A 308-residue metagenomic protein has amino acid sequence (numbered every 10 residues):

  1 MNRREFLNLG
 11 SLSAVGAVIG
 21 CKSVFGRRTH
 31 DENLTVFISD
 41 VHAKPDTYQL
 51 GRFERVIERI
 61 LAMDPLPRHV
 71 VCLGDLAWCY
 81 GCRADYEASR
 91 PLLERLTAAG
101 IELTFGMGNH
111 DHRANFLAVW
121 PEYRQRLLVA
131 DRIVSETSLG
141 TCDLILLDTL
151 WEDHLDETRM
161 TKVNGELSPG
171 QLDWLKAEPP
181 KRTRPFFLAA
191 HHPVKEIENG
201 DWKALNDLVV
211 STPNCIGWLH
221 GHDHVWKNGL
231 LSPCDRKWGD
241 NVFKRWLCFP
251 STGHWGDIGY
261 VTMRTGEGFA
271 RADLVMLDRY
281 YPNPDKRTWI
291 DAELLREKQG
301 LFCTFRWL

Functional and structural regions predicted by a protein language model:
E5-F25: N-terminal export signals
S23-Y86, G170, P180: N-terminal active-site segment of His-dependent metallophosphoesterases
E32, L66-H69, A99-L103, C142 (+2 more regions): Loop/turn elements at helix/coil->beta-strand transitions in domains of secreted/extracellular proteins
I38-S39, V70-D75, L103-N109, F187-A190 (+2 more regions): Active-site neighborhood of phospho(di)ester-bond hydrolases with catalytic His/Asp-centered motifs
C82-W174, A204-N214, N228-D273, D291-R296: Extended active-site neighborhood of metal-dependent phosphoesterases/phosphodiesterases
A177-E196: Short acidic, glycine-rich surface-loop motifs adjacent to enzyme active sites
F269-L308: Acidic, His/Gly-rich catalytic cores of divalent-metal-dependent hydrolytic chemistry
